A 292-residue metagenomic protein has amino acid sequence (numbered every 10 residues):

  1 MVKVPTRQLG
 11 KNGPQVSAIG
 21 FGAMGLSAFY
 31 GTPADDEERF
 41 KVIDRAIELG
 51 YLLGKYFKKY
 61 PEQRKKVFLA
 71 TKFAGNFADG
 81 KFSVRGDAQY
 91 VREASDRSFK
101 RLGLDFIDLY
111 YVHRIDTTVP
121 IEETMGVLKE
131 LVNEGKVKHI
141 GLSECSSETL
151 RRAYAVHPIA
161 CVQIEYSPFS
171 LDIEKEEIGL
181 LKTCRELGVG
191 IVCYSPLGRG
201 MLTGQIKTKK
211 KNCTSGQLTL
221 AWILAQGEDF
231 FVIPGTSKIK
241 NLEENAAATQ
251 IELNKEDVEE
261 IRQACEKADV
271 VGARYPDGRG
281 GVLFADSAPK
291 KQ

Functional and structural regions predicted by a protein language model:
M1-F68, S287-Q292: N-terminal binding-site loop/beta-alpha segment at the start of enzyme catalytic domains that lines or forms
K3-T6, I115-A268, G278-Q292: Beta/alpha (TIM)-barrel catalytic core signal, keyed to glycine-rich beta->alpha loops juxtaposed to Asp/Glu that bind
K11-G13, Y56-K65, K100-G103, V132 (+1 more regions): Acidic (Asp/Glu)-rich catalytic clusters
A18, Q63-V67, T71, D105-L109 (+3 more regions): Short acidic capping loops at alpha-helix termini that bridge into adjacent secondary structure
G25-E37, F77-R92, T118: Active-site mouth loops of central-metabolism enzymes
A34-A46, G86-L102, S146-R151: Short, acidic/polar
R45, L49, R101-L102, G135 (+1 more regions): Structural motif
F99-T118: Active-site groove signature of glycoside hydrolases
